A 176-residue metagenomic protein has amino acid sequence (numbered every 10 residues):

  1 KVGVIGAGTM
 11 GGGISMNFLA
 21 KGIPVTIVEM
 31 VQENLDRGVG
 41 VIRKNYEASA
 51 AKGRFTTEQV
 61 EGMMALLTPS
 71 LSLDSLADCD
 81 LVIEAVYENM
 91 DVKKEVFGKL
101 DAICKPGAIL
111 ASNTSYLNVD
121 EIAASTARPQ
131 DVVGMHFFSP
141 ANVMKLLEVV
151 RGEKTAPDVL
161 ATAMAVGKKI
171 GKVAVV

Functional and structural regions predicted by a protein language model:
K1-N45, T68: NAD(P)+-binding Rossmann beta1-loop-alpha1 motif at the extreme N-terminus of oxidoreductases
I5-L19, A127, R151-A163: Rossmann-like NAD(P)H-binding beta-loop-alpha module
I23, V149-V176: Internal alpha-helical scaffold of NAD(P)-dependent oxidoreductase catalytic cores
E33-R37, A48-L110, Y116-D120, S125 (+1 more regions): Rossmann-like NAD(P)-binding element
R128-G134: Conserved active-site segment immediately N-terminal to the catalytic lysine that forms the internal aldimine
